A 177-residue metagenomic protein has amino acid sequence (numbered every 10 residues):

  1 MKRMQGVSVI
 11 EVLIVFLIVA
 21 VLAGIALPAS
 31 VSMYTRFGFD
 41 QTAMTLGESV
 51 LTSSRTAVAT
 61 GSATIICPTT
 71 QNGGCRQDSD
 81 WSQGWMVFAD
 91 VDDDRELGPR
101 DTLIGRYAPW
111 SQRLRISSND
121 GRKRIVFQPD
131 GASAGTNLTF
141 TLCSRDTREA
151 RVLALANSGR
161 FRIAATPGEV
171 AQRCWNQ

Functional and structural regions predicted by a protein language model:
M1-A20: Glycine-centered recognition micro-motifs in short, flexible terminal segments and loops
K2-R3, V21, I25-A59, A63-Q177: N-terminal helix-rich module
